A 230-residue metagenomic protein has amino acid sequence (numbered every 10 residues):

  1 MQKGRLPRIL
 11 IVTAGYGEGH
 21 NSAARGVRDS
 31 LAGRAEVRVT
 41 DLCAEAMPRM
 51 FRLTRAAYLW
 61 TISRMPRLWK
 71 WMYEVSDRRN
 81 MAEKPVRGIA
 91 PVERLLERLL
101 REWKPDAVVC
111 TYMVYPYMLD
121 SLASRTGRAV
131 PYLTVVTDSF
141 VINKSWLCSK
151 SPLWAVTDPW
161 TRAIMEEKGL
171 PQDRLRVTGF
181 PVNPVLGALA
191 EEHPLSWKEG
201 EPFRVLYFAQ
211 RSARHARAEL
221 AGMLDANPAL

Functional and structural regions predicted by a protein language model:
Q2-P7, A190-A209: Nucleotide-sugar donor-binding and catalytic loop/hinge architecture of NDP-sugar-dependent glycosyltransferases
P7-E45, V109-T111, N143: Soluble, non-transmembrane catalytic domains of enzymes that act on hydrophobic metabolites at membranes
R25-W103: Conserved N-terminal ligand/cofactor-binding loop architecture of enzyme catalytic domains
R94-V108, Y117-L133: Glycosyltransferases and closely related glycan-assembly transferases that use nucleotide-activated donors
D106-A107, L153, R204: Structural motif
V114-Y115, W160-R162, S212: Alpha-helix capping/helix-boundary segments
S124-A188: Active-site-proximal region of nucleotide-activated glycan assembly enzymes, centered on histidine/acidic-rich loops
E201-L230: Conserved catalytic-core segment of nucleotide-activated headgroup transferases in glycan assembly
